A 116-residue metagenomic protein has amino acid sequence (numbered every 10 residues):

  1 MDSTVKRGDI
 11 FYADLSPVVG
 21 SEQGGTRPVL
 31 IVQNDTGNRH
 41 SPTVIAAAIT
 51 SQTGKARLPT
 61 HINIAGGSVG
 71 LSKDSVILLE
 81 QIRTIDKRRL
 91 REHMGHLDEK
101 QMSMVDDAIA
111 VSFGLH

Functional and structural regions predicted by a protein language model:
M1-H116: Conserved functional hotspots at enzyme active or ligand-binding sites that engage polyanionic ligands
